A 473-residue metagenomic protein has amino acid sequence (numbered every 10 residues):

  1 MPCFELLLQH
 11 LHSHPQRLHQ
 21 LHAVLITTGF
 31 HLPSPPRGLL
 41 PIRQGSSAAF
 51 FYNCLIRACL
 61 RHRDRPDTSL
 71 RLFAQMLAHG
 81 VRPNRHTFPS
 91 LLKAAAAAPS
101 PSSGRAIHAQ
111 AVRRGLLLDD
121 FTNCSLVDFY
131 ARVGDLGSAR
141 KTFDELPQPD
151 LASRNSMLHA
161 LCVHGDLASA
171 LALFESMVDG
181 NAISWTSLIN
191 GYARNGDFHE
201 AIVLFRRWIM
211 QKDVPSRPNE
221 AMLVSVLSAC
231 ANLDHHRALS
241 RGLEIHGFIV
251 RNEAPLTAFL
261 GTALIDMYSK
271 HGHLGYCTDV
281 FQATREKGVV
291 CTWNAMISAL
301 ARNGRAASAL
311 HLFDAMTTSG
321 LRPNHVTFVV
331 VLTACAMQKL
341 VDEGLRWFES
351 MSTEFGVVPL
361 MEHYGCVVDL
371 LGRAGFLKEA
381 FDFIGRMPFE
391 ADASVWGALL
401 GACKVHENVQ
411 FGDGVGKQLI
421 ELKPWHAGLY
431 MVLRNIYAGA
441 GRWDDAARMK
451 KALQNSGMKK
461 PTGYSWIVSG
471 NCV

Functional and structural regions predicted by a protein language model:
M1-D150, H159-N181, S187-V473: Terminal (and in a subset, N-terminal) low-complexity or junction segments at the ends of helical repeat RNA-binding
